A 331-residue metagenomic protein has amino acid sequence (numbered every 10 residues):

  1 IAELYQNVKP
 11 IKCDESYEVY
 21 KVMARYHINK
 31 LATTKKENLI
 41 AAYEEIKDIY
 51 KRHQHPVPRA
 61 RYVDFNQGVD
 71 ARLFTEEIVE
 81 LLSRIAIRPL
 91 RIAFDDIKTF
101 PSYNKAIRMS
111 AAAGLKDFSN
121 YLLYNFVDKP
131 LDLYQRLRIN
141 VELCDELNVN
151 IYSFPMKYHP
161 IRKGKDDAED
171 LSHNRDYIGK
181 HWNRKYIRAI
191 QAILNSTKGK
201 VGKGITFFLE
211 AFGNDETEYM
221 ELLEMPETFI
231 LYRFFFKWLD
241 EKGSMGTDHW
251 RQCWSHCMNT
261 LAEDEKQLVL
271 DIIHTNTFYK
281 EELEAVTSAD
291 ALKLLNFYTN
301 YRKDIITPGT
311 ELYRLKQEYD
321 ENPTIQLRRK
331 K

Functional and structural regions predicted by a protein language model:
I1-S119, Y124: Conserved SAM/AdoMet-binding glycine-rich loop
Y5, Y17-Y20, Y26, Y43 (+17 more regions): Sequence-level detector for tyrosine residue identity
N7, N29, N38, N66 (+14 more regions): Detector for Asparagine
S83-R91, D96-D166, R188: Conserved C-terminal portion of the radical SAM core fold that forms the substrate/S-adenosylmethionine-binding
D166-Y177: C-terminal regions of proteins
R175-K331: Radical SAM enzyme core and accessory elements
